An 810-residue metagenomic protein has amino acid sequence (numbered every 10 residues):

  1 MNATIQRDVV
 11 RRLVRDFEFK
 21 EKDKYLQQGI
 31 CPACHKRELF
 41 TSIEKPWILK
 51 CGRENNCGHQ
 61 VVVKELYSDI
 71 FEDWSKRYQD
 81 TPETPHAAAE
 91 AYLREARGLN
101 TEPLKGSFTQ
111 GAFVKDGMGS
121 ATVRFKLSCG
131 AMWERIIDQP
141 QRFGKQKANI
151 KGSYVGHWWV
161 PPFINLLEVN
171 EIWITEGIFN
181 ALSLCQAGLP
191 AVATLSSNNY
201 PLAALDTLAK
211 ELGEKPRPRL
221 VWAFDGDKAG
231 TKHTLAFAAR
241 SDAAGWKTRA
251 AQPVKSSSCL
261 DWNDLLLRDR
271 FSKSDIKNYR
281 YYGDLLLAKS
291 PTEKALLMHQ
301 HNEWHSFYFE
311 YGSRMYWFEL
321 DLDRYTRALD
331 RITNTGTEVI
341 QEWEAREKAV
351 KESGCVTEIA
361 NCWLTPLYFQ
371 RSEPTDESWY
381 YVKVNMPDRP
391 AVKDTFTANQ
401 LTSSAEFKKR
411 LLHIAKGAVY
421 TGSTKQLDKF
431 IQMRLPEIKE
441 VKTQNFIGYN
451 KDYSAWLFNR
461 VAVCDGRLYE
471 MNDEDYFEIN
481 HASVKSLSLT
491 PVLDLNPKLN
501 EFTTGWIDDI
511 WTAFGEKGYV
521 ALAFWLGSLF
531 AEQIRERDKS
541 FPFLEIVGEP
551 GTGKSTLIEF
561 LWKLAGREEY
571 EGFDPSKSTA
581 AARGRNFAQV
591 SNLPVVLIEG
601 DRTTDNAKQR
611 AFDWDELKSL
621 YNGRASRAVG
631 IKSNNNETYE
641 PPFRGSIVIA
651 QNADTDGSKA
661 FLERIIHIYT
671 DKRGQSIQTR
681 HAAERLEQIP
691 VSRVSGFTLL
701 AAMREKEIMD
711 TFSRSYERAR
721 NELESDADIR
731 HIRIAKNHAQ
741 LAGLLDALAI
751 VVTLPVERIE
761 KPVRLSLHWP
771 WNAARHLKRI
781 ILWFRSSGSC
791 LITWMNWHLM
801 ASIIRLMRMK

Functional and structural regions predicted by a protein language model:
M1-D73, E83-L127, D206-A209: N-terminal structured subdomain of primase-like DNA metabolism proteins
N2, Q6-L13, K115-R217, T234: Phosphate-handling DNA/RNA-contact segment within nucleic-acid enzymes
C34, K277-K485, A653, E705-I708 (+1 more regions): N-terminal nucleic-acid engagement/recognition segments and initiation subdomains in replication, restriction
D475-E571, S576-K577: P-loop NTPase catalytic core of nucleic-acid-dependent motor ATPases
F560-K608: AAA+/P-loop NTPase substrate/partner-engagement loops
A588-V590, G630-I649: AAA+/SF3 P-loop NTPase mechanochemical coupling elements
D613-G630: Conserved catalytic/switch belt of AAA+ P-loop NTPases
P641-F643, K659-P755: Phosphate-sensing "switch" segment of ASCE/P-loop ATPases
